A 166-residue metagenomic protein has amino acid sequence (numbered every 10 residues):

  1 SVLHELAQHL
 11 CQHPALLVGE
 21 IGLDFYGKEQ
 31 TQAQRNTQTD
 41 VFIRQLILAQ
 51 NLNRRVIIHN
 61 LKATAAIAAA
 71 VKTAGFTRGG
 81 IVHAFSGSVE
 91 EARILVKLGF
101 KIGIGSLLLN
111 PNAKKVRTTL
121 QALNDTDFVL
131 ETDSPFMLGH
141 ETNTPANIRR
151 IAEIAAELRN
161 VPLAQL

Functional and structural regions predicted by a protein language model:
S1, G80, G105-L109: Short, flexible loop segments at the rims of nucleotide/cofactor-binding pockets, characterized by
H4-L98, T118-T119, M137-A146, R159-A164: Divalent metal-binding pocket/active-site signature
L98-V161: Glycine-rich, positively charged active-site loop/lid region within alpha/beta enzyme cores that binds and organizes
